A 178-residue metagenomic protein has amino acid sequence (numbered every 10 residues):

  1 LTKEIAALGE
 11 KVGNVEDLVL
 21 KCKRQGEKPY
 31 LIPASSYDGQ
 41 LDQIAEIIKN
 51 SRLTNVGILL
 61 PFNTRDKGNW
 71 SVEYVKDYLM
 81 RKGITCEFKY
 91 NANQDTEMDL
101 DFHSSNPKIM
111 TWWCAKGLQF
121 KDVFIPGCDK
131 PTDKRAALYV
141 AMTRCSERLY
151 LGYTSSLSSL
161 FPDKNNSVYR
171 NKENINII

Functional and structural regions predicted by a protein language model:
L1-E4, K49-I178: Core RecA-like ATPase module of SF1/SF2 helicases and allied nucleic-acid translocases
L1-S36: Conserved coupling/interface region of RecA-like P-loop/ASCE motor cores
A7, D42, E46, D77: Replace "anionic and nucleotidyl ligands
D17, Q40-Q43, V72: Intrinsically disordered, low-complexity, compositionally biased regions/tails
L31-T54: Conserved interdomain hinge at the start of the Helicase C-terminal
